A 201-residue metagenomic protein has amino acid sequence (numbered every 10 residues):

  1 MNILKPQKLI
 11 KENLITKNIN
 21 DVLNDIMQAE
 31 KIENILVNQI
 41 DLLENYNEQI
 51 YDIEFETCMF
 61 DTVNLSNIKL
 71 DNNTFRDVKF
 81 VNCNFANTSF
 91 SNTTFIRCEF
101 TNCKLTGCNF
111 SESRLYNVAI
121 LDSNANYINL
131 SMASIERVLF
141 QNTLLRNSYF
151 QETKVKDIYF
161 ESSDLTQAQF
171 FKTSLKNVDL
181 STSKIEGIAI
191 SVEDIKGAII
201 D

Functional and structural regions predicted by a protein language model:
I3-D201: Tandem repeat scaffolds
